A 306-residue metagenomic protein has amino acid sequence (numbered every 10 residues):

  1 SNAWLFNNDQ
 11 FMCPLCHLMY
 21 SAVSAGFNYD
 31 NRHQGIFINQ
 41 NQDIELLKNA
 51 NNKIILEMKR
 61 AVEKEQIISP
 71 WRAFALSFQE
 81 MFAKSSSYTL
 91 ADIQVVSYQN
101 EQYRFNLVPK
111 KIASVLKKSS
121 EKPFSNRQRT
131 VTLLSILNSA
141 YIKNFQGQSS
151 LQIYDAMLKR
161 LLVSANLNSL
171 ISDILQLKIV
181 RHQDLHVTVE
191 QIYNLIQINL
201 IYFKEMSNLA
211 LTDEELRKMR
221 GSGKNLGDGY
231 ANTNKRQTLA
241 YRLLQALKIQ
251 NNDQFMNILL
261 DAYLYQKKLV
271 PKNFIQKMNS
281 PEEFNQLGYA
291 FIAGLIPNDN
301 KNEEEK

Functional and structural regions predicted by a protein language model:
S1-I68: Basic, glycine-/proline-tolerant helical and adjacent loop/strand elements that line or dock onto nucleic-acid
I55-E305: Intrinsically disordered, low-complexity regulatory regions
